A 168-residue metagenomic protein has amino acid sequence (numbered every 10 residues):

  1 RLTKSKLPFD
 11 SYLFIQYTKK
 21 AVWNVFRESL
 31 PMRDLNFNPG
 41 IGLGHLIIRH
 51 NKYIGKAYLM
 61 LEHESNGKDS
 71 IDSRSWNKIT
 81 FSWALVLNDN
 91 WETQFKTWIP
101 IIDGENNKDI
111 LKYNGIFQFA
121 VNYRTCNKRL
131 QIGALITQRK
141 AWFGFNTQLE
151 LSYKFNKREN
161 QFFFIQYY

Functional and structural regions predicted by a protein language model:
S5-G144, Q166-Y167: Outer-membrane pore/translocation modules
W142-Y168: Predominantly the C-terminal beta-signal and adjacent terminal strand-loop region of outer-membrane beta-barrel
